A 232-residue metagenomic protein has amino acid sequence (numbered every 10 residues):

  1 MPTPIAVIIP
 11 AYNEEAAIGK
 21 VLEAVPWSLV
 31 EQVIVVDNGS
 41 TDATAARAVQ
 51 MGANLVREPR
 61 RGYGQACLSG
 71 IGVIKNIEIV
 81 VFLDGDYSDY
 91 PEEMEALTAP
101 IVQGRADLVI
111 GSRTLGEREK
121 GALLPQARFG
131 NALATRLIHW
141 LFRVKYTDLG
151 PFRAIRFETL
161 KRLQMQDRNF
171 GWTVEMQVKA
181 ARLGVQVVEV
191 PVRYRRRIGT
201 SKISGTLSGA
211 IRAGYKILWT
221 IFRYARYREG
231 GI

Functional and structural regions predicted by a protein language model:
P4-A6, E175: Cell-envelope/extracellular polymer assembly enzymes that use nucleotide-activated donors
N13-W27: Short, well-formed alpha-helical segments that are part of the catalytic scaffolds of diverse glycosyltransferases
E14-A17, S40, Y63, Y90: Donor nucleotide-sugar binding loop of glycosyltransferases
D37-A45: A conserved acidic beta->alpha catalytic loop
M51, L68-I79: Active-site nucleotide-sugar/metal-binding loop of Leloir-type enzymes
P59-R61, Q65-V73, P91-F170, R197-S208 (+3 more regions): Acceptor/aglycone-binding surface of glycosyltransferases and processive sugar-polymer synthases
I77-S88: Short beta-strand-to-loop acidic/aromatic patch adjacent to the donor-nucleotide binding site
V144, R168, V178-R195: Catalytic donor-sugar/metal-binding loop of nucleotide-sugar-dependent glycosyltransferases
